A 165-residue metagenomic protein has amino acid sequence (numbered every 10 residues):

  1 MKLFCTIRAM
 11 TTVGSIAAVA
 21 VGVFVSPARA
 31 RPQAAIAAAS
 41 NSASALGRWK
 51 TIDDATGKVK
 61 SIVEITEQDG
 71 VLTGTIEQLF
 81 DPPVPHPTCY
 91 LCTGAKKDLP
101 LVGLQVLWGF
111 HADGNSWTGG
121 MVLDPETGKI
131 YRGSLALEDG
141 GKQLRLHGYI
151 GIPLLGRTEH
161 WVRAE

Functional and structural regions predicted by a protein language model:
K2-G14: Bacterial N-terminal signal peptides that target proteins for export
G22-A35: Signal peptide processing junction and immediate N-terminal pro/mature segment of secreted/exported proteins
Q33-A34, T51-G133: Central antiparallel beta-sheet cores of small beta-barrel/beta-sandwich binding domains
Q33-G47: N-terminal helix-cap/turn-to-beta initiation motif at the start of protein domains
G141-Q143, Y149-E165: Edge beta-strand at a domain terminus
